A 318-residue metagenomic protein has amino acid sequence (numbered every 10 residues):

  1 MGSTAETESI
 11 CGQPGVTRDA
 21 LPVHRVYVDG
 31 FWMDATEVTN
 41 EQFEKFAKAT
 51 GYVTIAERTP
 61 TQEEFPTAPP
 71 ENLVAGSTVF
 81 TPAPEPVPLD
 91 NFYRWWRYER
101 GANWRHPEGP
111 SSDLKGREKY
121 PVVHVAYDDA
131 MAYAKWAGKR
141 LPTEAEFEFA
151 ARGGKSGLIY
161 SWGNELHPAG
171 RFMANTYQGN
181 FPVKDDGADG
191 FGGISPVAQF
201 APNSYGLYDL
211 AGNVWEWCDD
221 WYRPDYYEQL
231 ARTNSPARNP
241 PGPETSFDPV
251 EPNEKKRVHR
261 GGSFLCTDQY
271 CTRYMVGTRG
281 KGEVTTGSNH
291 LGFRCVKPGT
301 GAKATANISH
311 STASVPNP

Functional and structural regions predicted by a protein language model:
G2-I10, G15-V16, V53, T59-V276 (+3 more regions): Functional-site microenvironments in short loops/helix caps that host divalent-cation chemistry
R25-Y27, W32, P196-A198: Generic structural detector for well-ordered beta-strands
F31, F46-I55, A137, A302: Short capping motifs at secondary-structure boundaries
A35-A47, A126-A132, E148: Short, solvent-exposed alpha-helical surface patches in non-cytosolic proteins
E37-V53, R105, D219: K/E-rich alpha-helical interaction surfaces of small helical-bundle regulatory domains
V38, W221-Y222, T300-G301: Acidic glycine-/aspartate-rich tracts in secreted/extracellular proteins
S288-K303: Short, structured beta-strand segments at or near domain termini in extracellular proteins/domains
